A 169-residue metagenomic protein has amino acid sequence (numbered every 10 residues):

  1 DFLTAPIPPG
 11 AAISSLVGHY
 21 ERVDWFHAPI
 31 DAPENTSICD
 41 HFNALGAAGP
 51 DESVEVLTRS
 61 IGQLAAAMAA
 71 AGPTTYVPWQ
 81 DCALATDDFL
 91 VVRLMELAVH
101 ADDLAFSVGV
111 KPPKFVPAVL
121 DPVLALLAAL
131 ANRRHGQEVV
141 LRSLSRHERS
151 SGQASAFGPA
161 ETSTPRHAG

Functional and structural regions predicted by a protein language model:
T4-A28, L45-G169: Structured surface interface patches that mediate subunit assembly and partner/cofactor docking
A32-A44: Penicillin-binding protein/beta-lactamase superfamily catalytic region
